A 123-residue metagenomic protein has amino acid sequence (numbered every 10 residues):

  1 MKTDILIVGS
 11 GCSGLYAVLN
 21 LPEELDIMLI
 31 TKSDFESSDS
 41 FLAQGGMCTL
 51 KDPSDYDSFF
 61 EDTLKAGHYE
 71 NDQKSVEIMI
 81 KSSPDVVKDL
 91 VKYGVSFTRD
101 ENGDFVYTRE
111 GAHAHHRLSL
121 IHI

Functional and structural regions predicted by a protein language model:
M1: A short, basic/flexible loop-to-alpha-helix module at the beginning of a structural domain
I5-L29: N-terminal Rossmann-like FAD-binding beta1-loop-alpha1 element of flavoenzymes
T31-I121: Conserved N-terminal/central alpha/beta ligand/cofactor-binding core
